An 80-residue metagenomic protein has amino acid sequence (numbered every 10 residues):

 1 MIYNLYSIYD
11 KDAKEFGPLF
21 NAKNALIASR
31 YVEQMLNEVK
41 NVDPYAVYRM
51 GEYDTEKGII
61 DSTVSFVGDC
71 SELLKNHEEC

Functional and structural regions predicted by a protein language model:
M1-E15: Short aromatic-glycine-(Arg/Gly/Cys) micro-motifs in beta-strand/loop hairpins
Y6-S7, V32-E38: Intrinsically disordered, low-complexity boundary segments flanking structured domains
K11, A25, E52-Y53: Generic structural motif
E15-F16, S29, E56: Eukaryotic short linear interaction motifs
E15-N24: A short, exposed loop/beta-hairpin motif centered on an aromatic-Gly-Thr core
K23-Q34: Charged, amphipathic alpha-helical segments
M35-C80: Short, mixed-charge low-complexity intrinsically disordered segments
